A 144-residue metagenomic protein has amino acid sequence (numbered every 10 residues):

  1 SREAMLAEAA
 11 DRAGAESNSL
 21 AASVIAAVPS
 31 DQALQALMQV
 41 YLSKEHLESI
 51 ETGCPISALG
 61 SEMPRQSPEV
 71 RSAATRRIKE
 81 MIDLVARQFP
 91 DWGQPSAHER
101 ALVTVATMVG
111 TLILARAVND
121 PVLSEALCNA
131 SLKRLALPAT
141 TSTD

Functional and structural regions predicted by a protein language model:
S1-A22, Q35, T75: An amphipathic alpha-helix adjacent to DNA-recognition modules
S1-A4, I25, P29, H46 (+3 more regions): Residues in soluble alpha-helical coiled-coils and helical-bundle/repeat scaffolds
E8, A22-G53, A101: Hydrophobic alpha-helical connector segments
A15-P29, P68-E80: An acidic intrinsically disordered interaction segment
A33-A36, E48-S72: Amphipathic alpha-helical segments used for helix-helix packing
Q35, K79-A86, H98: An amphipathic alpha-helix signature
L37-Y41, I56-G60, T104-M108: Short alpha-helical scaffolding segments that buttress acidic/His motifs in well-ordered protein cores
S67-R76, Q88-D144: Hydrophobic/aromatic-rich alpha-helical bundle segments in the mid-to-C-terminal region
